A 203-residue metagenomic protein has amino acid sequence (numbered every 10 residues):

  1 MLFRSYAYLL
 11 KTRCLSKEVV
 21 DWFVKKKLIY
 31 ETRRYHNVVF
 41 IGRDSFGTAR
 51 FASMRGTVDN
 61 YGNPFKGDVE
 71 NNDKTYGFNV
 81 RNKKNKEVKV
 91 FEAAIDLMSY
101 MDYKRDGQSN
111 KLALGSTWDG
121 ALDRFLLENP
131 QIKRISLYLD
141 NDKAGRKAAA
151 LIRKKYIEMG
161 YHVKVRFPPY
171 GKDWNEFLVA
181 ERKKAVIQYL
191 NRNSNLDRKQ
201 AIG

Functional and structural regions predicted by a protein language model:
S5-Y35: Electropositive nucleic-acid engagement tracts
T12-C14, R43, Y103, F177: Generic structural signal for bulky hydrophobic/aromatic residues embedded in well-ordered secondary structure
L28-R33, G62, D173-L178: Short, solvent-exposed polar/charged micro-motifs at secondary-structure junctions
R33-E128: Phosphate-handling DNA/RNA-contact segment within nucleic-acid enzymes
D102-G203: TOPRIM fold recognition
